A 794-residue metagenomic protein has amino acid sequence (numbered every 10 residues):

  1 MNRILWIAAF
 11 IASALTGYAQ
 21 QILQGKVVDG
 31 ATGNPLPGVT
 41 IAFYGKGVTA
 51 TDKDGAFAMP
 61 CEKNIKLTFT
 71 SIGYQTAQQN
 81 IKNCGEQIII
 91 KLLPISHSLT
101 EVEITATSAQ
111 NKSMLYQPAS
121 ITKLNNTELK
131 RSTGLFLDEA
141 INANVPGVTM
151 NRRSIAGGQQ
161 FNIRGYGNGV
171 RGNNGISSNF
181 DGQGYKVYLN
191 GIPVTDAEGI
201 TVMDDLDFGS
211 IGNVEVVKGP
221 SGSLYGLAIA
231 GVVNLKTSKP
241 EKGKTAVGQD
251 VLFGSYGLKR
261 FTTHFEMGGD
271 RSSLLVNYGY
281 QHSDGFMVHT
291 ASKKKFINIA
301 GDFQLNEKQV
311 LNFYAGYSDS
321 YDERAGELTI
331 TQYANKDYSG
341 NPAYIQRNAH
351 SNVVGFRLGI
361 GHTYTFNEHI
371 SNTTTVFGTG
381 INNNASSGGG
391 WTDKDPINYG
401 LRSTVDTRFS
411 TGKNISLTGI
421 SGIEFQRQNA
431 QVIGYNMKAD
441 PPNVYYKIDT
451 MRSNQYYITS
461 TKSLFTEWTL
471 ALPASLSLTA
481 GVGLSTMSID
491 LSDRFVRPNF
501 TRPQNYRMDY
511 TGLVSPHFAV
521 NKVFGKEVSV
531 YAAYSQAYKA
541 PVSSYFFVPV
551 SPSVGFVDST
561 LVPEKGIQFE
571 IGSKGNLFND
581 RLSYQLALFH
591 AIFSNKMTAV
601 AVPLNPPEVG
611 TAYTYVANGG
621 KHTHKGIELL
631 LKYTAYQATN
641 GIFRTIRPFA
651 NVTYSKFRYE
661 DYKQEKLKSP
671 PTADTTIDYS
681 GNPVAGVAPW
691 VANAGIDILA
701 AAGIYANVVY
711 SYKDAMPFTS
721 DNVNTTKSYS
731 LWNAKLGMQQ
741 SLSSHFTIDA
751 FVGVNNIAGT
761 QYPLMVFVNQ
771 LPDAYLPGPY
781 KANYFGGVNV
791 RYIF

Functional and structural regions predicted by a protein language model:
I4, Y538, A599, I646-P648 (+4 more regions): C-terminal beta-signal and adjacent terminal beta-strands/loops of Gram-negative outer-membrane beta-barrel proteins
V28-A31, A42, T70-Y74, G85-K130 (+1 more regions): Short, acidic, small-residue-rich periplasmic hinge/interaction motif at the N-terminus of Gram-negative outer-membrane
A58, G175-F180, G184-Y185, I192-K218: Short acidic/polar hinge/loop motifs at secondary-structure boundaries that mediate gating or recognition
G85-K91, A140, Q160-N162, Y185-Y188 (+4 more regions): N-terminal periplasmic accessory domains that precede and gate Gram-negative outer-membrane beta-barrel machines
A246, F253-H282, M287-A325, H350-G359 (+5 more regions): Transmembrane beta-barrel wall of Gram-negative outer-membrane proteins
A315, N414-I420, E424-Q426, Q455-I592 (+1 more regions): Structural signature of Gram-negative outer-membrane beta-barrels, strongest in the C-terminal barrel of TonB-dependent
G361, T365, S371-F377, N383 (+5 more regions): Membrane-embedded beta-barrel scaffold of Gram-negative outer-membrane proteins
H590-I592, Y615-A715, R791: Gram-negative outer-membrane beta-barrel transporters
